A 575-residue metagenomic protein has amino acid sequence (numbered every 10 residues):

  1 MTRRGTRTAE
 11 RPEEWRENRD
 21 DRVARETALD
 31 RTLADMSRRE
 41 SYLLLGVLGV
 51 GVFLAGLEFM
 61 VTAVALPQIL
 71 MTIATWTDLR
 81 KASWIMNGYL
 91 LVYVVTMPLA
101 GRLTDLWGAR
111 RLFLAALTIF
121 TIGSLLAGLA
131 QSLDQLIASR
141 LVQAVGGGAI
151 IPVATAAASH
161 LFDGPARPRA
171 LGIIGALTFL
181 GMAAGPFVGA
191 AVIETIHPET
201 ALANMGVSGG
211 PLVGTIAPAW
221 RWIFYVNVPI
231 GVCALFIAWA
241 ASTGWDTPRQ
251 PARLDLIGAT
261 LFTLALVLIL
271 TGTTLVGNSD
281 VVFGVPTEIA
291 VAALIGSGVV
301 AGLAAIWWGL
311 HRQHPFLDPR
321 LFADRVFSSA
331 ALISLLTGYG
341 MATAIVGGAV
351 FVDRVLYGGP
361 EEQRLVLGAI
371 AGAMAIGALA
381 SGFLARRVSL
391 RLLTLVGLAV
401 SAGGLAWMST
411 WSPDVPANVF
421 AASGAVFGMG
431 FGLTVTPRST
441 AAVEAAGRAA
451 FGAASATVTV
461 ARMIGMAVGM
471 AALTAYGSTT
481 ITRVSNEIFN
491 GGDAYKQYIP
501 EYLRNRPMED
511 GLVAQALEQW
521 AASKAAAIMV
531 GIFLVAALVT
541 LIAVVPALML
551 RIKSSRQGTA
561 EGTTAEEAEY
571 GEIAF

Functional and structural regions predicted by a protein language model:
M1-L57: Cytosolic juxtamembrane N-terminal segment immediately preceding the first transmembrane helix of multi-pass
E40-V92, F283, T287-A293, A301 (+3 more regions): Transmembrane core module of solute transporters
A55, M86-Y89, Y93, F120 (+11 more regions): Structural signature of transmembrane alpha-helices in multi-pass secondary transporters
T96-L99, D105-T118, Q131-Q135, I150-A154 (+4 more regions): C-terminal module of multi-pass small-molecule transporters
D105-I257: Helix-loop-helix hairpins in multi-pass membrane proteins, especially solute transporters
G181-I193, A349, S381, G469 (+1 more regions): Small-residue (Gly/Pro/Ala) motifs that create kinks and tight helix-helix packing interfaces
T195, E199-L332, G340, K524: Hydrophobic transmembrane-helix bundles of small-molecule transporters
T195-A219, C233, T457, R462-I552 (+2 more regions): Hydrophobic transmembrane architecture of multi-pass small-molecule transporters
